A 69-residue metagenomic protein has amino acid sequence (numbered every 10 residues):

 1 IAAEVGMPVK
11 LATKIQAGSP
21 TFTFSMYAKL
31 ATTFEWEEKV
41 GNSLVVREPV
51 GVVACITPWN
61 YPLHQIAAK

Functional and structural regions predicted by a protein language model:
I1-G41: N-terminal Rossmann-like NAD(P)+-binding subdomain of aldehyde/semialdehyde dehydrogenases
W36-K69: Conserved small-residue-rich beta-alpha loop and adjacent elements that most often cradle the phosphate/pyrophosphate
